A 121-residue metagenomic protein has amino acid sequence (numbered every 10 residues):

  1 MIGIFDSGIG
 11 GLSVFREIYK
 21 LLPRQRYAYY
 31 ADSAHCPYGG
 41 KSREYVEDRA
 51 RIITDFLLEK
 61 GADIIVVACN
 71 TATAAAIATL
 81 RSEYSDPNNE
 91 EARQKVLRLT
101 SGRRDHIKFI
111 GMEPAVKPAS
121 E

Functional and structural regions predicted by a protein language model:
M1-E121: Non-catalytic structural scaffold of enzyme domains
